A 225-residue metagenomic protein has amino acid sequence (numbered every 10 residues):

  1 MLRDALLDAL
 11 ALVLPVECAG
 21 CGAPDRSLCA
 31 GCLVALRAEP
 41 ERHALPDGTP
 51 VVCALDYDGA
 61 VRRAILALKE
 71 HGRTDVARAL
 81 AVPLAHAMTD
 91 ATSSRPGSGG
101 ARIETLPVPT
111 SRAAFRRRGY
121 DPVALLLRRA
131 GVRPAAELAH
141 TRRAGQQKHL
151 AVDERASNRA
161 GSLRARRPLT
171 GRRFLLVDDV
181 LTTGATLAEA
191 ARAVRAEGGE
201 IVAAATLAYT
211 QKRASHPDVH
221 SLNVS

Functional and structural regions predicted by a protein language model:
M1-S225: Glycine-rich phosphate/pyrophosphate-handling loop used in enzymes and phosphotransfer proteins
